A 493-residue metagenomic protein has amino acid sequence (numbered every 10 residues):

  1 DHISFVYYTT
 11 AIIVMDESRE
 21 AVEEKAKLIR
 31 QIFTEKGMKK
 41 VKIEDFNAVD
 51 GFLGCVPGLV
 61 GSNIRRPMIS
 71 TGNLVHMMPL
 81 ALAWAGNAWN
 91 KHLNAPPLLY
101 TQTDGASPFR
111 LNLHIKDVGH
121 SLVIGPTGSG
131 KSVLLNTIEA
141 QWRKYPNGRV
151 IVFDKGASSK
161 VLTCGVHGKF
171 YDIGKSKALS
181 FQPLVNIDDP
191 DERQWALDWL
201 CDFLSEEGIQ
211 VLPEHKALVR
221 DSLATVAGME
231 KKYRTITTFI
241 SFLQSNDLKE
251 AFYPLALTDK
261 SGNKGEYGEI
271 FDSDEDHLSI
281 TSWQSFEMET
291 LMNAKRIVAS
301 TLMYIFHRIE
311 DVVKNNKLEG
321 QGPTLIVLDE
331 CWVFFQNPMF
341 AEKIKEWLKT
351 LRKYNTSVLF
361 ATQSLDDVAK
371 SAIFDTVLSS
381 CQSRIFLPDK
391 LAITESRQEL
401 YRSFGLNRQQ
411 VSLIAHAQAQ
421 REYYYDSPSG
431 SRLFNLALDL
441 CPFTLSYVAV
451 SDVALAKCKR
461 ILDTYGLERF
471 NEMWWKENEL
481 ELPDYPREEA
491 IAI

Functional and structural regions predicted by a protein language model:
D1, N47-A83, P126-T127, V368-I493: C-terminal regions of RecA-like/P-loop NTPase motor modules
D1-H2, P97-L98, R110-L111, I138-A140 (+9 more regions): Generic recognition of flexible, low-complexity loop/linker segments
D1-I124, A490-I493: Basic- and hydrophobic-enriched, low-structure N-terminal and domain-boundary segments that flank ATP-binding catalytic
V6-T10, S282, G322, R432: Residues at beta-strand starts and edge strands
D45-C55, L162, E214-T225, T237-Q244: A glycine-rich phosphate-binding loop feature that marks nucleotide/adenosyl-phosphate handling sites
G105-R110, H114-S129, V133-S159, V166-A178 (+2 more regions): Conserved P-loop NTPase motor cores
T137-A140, K144-M229: Switch/coupling segment of Walker-type NTPase motor domains
R193-Q194, D221-E289, R296-N315, I385 (+1 more regions): Conserved P-loop NTPase motor module
